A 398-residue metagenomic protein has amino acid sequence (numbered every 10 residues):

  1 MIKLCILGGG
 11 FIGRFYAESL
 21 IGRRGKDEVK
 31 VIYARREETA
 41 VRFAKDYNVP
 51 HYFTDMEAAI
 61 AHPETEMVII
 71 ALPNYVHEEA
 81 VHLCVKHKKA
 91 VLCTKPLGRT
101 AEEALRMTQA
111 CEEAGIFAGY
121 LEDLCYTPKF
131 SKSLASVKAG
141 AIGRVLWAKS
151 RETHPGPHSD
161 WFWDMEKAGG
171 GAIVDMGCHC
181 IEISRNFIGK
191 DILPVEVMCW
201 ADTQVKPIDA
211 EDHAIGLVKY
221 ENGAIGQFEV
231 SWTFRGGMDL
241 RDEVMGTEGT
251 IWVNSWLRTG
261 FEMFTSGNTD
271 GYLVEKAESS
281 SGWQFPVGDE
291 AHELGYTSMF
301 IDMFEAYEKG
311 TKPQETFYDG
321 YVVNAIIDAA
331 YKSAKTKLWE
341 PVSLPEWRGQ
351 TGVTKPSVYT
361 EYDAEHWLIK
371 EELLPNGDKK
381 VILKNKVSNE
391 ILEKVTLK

Functional and structural regions predicted by a protein language model:
M1-Y47, K394-L397: N-terminal Rossmann-like dinucleotide-binding module
G13, F53, C93, A118-Y120 (+2 more regions): Hydrophobic residues in well-ordered beta-strands that form the structural core
Y47-A110: Beta-loop-alpha module in the N-terminal Rossmann-like domain of NAD(P)-dependent dehydrogenases, especially those
F117, L124-I208, V218, K337: Predominantly a Rossmann-like dinucleotide-binding segment in NAD(P)-dependent oxidoreductases
C178, K206, E229-M238: Glycine-rich phosphate/pyrophosphate-binding beta-alpha loops
L193-E196, Q204, A214-I225, T233-R235 (+1 more regions): Glycine-rich, aromatic-lined ligand/substrate-binding cores of catalytic and carbohydrate-binding domains
Y220, E243, E248-E315, E340 (+1 more regions): C-terminal glycine/acidic-rich active-site capping loop/insertion
